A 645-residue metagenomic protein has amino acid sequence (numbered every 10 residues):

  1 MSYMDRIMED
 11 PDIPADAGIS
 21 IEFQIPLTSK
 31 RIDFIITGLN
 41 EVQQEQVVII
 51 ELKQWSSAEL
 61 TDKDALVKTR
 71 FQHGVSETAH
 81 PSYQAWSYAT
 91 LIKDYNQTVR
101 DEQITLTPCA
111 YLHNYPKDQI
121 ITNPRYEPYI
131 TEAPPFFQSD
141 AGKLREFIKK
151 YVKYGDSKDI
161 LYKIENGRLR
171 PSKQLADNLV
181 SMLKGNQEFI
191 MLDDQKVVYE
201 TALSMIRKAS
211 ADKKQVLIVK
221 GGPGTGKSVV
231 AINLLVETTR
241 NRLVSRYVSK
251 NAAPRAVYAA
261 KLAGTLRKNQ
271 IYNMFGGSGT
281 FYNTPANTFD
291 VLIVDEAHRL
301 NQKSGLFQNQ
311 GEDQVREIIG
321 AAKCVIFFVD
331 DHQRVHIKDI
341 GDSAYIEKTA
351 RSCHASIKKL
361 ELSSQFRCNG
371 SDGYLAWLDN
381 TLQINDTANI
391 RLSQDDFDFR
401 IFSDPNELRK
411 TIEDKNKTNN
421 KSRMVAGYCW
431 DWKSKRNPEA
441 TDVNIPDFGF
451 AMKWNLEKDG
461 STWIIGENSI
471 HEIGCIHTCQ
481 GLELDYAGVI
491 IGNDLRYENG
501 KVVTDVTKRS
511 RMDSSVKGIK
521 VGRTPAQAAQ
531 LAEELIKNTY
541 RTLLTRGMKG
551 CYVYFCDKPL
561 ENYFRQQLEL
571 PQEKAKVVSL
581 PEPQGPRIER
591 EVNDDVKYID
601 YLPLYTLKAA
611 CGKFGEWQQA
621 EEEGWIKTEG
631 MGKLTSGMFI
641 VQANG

Functional and structural regions predicted by a protein language model:
M1-K163: Accessory nucleic-acid engagement/destabilization modules that flank
S172, Q187-Q215: N-terminal pre-P-loop "Q-motif" helix
K227-S228: Conserved lysine of the Walker
A231, H336-G341, A355-Y374, Q383-K501: Conserved helicase/translocase motor-coupling segment
G264-G320, H471-G474: Conserved RecA-like ASCE ATPase "motif II neighborhood" in helicase/translocase motors
I293-L362, N499: Signature of the SF2 helicase/ATPase Hel1-core->accessory helical subdomain module
I326, E472-I476, Q480-K574: C-terminal accessory regions
K576-N644: Short, positionally conserved secondary-structure boundary motifs
